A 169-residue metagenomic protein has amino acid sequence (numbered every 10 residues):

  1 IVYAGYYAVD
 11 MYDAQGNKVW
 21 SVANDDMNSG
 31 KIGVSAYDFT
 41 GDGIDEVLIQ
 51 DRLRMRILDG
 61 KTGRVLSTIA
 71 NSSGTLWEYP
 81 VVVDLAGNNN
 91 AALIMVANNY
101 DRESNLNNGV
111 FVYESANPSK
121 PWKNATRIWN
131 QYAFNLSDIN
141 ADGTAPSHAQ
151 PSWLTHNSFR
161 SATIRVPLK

Functional and structural regions predicted by a protein language model:
I1-A4, G41-Q50, G87-A97: Acidic/hydrophobic-patterned starts of short beta strands in beta-sheet-rich repeat architectures
A8, R54, N98-S104, L136: Short glycine/acidic-enriched loop and turn motifs that connect beta-strands
D13-G16, G60-T62, A116-P118: Short loop/turn segments that connect beta-strands within beta-propeller blades
N17-D25, R64-A70: A short beta-strand motif characteristic of beta-propeller blades
N24-S35, A70-V81, N135, I139-A141 (+1 more regions): Repeat-based blade/solenoid architectures
I32-T40, E78-A86, A91, P146-R165: Beta-propeller blade termini
Y113-K123: Short loop/turn segments immediately following beta-strands, especially the blade-tip and inter-blade linker loops
